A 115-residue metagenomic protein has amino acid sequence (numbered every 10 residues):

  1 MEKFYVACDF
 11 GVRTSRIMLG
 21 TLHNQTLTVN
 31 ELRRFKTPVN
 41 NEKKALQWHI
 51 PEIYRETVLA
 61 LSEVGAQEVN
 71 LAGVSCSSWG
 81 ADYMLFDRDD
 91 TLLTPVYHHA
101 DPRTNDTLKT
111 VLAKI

Functional and structural regions predicted by a protein language model:
M1-P95, D106: N-terminal glycine/serine-rich phosphate-binding loop of ATP-dependent small-molecule kinases, especially carbohydrate
A100-I115: Glycine-rich phosphate-binding loop plus the immediately following alpha-helix
